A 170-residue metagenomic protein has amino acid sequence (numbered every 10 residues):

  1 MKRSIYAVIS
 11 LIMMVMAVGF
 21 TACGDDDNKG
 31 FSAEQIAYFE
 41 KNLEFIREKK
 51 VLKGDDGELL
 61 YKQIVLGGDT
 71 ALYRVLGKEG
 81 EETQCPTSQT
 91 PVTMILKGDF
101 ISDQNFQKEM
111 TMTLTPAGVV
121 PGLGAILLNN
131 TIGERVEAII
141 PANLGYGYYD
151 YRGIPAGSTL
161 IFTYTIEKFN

Functional and structural regions predicted by a protein language model:
K2-Y6, G19, C23-N170: Cross-family detector of peptidyl-prolyl cis-trans isomerase
I9-G19: Bacterial N-terminal signal peptides
